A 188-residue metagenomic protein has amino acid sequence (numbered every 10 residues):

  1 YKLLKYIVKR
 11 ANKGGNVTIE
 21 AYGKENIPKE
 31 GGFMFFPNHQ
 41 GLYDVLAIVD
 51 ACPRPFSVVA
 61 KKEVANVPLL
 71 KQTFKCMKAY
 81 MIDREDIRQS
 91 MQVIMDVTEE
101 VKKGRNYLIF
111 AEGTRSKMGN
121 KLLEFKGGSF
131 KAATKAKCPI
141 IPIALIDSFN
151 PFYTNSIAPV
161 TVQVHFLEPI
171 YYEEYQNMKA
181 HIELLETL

Functional and structural regions predicted by a protein language model:
K2, I19, E25-K29, A180-L188: Membrane-interfacial terminal anchoring regions of lipid-handling membrane enzymes
K2-Y6, K13-G15, K29-I87: Catalytic core of membrane glycerolipid acyltransferases/transacylases, capturing the structured, soluble-facing
A11-N12, F74, E100, A133: A generic structural signal for well-ordered alpha-helical segments
G14-Y22, S90-M91, I146-S148: Short gly/ser/thr-rich secondary-structure transition/capping motifs
A21, F35, V58, V164-F166: Generic preference for hydrophobic
A21, Y80-D83, Y172: Short acidic-hydrophobic, aromatic-tinged amphipathic segments that line or gate anion-handling sites
M91-L188: Non-catalytic C-terminal accessory region of glycerolipid acyltransferases and related lyso-lipid remodeling enzymes
